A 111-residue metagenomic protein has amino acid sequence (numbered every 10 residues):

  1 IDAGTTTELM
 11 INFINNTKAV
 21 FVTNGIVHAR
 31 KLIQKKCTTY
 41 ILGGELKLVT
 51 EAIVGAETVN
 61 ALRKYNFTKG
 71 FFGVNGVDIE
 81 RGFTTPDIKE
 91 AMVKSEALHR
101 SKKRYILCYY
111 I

Functional and structural regions predicted by a protein language model:
I1-D2, T23: Short beta-strand scaffold positions
D2-A3, I14: Glycine/small-residue-rich loop that forms an oxyanion/phosphate-binding "nest" at active or ligand-binding sites
G4-T6, I111: Short beta->alpha connector loops
T5, I26-V27: Alpha-helix/helix-capping structural signal
I14-N15, L32: Alpha-helix C-terminal capping segments
N15-F21: Short active-site oxyanion
V27-I111: Conserved phosphate- and dinucleotide-binding cores of soluble alpha/beta proteins, encompassing both enzyme active
